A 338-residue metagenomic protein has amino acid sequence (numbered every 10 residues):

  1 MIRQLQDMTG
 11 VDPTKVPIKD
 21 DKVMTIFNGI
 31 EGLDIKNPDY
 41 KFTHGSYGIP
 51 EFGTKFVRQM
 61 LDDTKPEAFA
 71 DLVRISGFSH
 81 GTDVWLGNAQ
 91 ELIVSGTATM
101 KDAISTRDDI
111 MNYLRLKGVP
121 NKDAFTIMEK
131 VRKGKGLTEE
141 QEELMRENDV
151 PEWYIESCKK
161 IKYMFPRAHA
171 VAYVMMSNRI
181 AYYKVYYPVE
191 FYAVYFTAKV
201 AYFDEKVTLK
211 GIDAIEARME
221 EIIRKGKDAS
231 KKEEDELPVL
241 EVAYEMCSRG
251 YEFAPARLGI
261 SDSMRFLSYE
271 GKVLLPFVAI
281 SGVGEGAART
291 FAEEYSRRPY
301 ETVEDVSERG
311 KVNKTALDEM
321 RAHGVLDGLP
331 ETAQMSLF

Functional and structural regions predicted by a protein language model:
M1-F338: Noncatalytic, beta-rich nucleic-acid-contacting surfaces in large DNA/RNA-processing enzymes
